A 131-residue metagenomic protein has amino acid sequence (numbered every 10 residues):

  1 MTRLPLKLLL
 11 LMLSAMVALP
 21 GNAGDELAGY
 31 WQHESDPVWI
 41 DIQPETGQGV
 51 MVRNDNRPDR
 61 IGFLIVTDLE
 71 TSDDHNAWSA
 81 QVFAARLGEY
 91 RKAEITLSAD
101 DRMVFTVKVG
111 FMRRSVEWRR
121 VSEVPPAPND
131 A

Functional and structural regions predicted by a protein language model:
M1-L9: Bacterial N-terminal signal peptides that target proteins for export
L10-M16: Gram-negative bacterial Sec-dependent N-terminal signal peptides
A18-P20: N-terminal signal peptide c-region/cleavage motif recognized by signal peptidases
D25-K92, E123: Central antiparallel beta-sheet cores of small beta-barrel/beta-sandwich binding domains
Q32-H33, V107-V109: Non-cytosolic beta-sheet module surface loops
M103: Ligand-binding face of N-terminal immunoglobulin V-set domains in extracellular IgSF glycoproteins
V109-A131: Edge beta-strand at a domain terminus
